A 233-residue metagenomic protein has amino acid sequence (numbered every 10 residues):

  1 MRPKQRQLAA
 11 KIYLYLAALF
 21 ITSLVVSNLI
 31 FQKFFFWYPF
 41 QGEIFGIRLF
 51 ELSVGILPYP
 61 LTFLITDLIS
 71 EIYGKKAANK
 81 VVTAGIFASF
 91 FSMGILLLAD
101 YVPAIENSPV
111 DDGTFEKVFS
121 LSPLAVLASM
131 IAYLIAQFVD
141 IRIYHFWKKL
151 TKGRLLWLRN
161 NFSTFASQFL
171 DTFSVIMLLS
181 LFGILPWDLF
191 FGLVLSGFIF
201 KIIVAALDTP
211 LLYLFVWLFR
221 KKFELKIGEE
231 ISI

Functional and structural regions predicted by a protein language model:
P3-A18: N-terminal membrane topogenic signal
I21-W37: Alpha-helical transmembrane segments of multi-pass membrane proteins
L57-L68: Central hydrophobic cores of alpha-helical transmembrane segments in multi-pass inner-membrane proteins across all
G85-I86, L134, W157-F169, V194-K201: Transmembrane helix-bundle signature of multi-pass membrane transporters/permeases
S89-S108, S129, Y133, Q137: Transmembrane alpha-helix/helix-exit interface in multi-pass inner-membrane proteins
A99-L124: Membrane-interface interhelical connector segments
W147-N160: Membrane interface segments of multi-pass transport proteins and intramembrane proteases
L218-I233: Short, highly charged, low-complexity non-transmembrane loops/tails of multi-pass membrane proteins
